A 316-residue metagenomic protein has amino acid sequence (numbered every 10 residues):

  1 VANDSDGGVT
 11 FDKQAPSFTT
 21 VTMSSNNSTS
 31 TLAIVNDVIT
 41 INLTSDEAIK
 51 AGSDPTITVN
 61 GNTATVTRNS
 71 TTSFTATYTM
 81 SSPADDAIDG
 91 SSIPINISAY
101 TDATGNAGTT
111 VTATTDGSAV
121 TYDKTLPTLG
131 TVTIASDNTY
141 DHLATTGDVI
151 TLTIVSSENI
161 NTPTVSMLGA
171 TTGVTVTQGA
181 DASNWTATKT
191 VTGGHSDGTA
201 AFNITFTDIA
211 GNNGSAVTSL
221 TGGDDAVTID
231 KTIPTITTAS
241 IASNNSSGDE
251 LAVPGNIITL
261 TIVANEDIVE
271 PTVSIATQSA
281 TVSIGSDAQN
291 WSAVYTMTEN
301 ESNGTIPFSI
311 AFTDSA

Functional and structural regions predicted by a protein language model:
V1-A316: Non-catalytic beta-sheet/beta-sandwich ligand-binding modules that flank or precede catalytic cores
